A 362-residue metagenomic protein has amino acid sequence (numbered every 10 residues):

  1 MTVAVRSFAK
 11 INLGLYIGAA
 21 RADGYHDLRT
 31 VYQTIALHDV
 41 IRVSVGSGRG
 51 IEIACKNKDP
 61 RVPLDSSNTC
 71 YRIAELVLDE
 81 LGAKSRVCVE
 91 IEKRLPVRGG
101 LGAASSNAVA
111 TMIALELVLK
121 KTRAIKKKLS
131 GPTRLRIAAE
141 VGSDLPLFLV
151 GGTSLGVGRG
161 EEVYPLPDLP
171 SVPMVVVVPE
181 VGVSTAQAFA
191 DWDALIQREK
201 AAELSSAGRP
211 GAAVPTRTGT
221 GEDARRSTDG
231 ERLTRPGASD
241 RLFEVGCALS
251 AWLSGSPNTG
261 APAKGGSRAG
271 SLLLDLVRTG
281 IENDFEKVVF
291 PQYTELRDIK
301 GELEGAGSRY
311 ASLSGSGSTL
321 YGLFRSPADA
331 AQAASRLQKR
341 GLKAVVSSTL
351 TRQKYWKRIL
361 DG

Functional and structural regions predicted by a protein language model:
M1-G99, E116-K127, L169, V178-T185 (+1 more regions): ATP-binding N-lobe of GHMP and related small-molecule kinases
T34, A139-E140, P146-L149, P165-P170 (+1 more regions): Solvent-exposed alpha-helices and their adjacent loops that cap or buttress functional pockets in soluble metabolic
R49-K58, A139, S271-E282: Short, basic/glycine-rich phosphate-binding loops at helix/coil junctions that contact nucleotide phosphates
P63, E90-K120, G142-S143, R309-F324: Glycine/serine-rich anion-binding loops at beta->alpha junctions that coordinate negatively charged ligand groups
S105, M112-L155, R159: Contiguous, small/hydrophobic- and glycine-enriched helical/loop subdomains that border and often "cap" functional
L119-T133, Q197-R232: Intrinsic disorder/low-complexity segments
V150, L155-K200, R217, R226-Y310 (+1 more regions): Conserved, helical-rich catalytic subdomain that frames metal- and/or nucleotide-binding sites in enzyme alpha/beta
